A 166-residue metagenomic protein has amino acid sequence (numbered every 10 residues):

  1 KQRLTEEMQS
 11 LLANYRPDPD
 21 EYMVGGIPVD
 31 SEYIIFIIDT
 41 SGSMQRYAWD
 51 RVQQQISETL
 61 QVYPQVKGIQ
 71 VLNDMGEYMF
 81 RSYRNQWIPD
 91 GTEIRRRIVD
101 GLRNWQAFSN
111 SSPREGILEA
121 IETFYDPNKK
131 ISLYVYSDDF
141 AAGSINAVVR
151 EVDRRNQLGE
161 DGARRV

Functional and structural regions predicted by a protein language model:
K1-V24, N146-R155: Von Willebrand factor
R16, E77-F80, A141, R165-V166: Surface-exposed aromatic
I27-Q86, G116-I117, I121, S132-Y136: Von Willebrand factor
Y47-D50, S112-P113, G143-R150: Active-site-adjacent loop/helix micro-motif of nuclease/hydrolase catalytic cores
Q65-I69, D126-S132, D161-V166: Loop/turn elements at helix/coil->beta-strand transitions in domains of secreted/extracellular proteins
R84-R95: Short, flexible, mixed-charge acidic loops at enzyme active sites
E93-K130, A142-G143: Von Willebrand factor
D139-V166: VWA/integrin I-like adhesion module and closely mimicked acidic/polar interface patches used
